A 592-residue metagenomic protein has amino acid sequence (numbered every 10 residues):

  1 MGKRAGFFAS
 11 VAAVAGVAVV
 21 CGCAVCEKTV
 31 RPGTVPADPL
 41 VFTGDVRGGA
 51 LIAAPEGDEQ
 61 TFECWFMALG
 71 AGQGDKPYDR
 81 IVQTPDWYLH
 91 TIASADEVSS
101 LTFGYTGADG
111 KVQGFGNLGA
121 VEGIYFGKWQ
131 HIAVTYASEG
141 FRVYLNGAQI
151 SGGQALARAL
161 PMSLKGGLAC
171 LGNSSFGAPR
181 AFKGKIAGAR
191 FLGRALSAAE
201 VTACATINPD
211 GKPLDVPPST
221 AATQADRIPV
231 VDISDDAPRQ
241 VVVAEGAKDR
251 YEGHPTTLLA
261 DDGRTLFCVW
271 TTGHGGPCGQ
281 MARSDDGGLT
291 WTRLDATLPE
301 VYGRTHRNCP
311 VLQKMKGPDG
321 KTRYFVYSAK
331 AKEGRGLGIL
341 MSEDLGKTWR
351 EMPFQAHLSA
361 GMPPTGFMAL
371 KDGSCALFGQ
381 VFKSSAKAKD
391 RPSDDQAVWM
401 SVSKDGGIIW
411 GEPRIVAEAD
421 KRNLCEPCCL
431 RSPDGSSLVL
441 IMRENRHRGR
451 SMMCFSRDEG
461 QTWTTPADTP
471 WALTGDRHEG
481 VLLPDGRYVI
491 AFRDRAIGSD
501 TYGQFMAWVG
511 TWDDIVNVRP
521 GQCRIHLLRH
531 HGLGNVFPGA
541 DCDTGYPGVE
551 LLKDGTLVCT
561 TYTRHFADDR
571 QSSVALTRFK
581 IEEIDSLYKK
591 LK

Functional and structural regions predicted by a protein language model:
M1-A12: Bacterial N-terminal signal peptides that target proteins for export
A5-G6, V19-A24, F62: Secreted/extracellular small peptides and ectodomain modules produced from precursors
F7, A68-A71, D249: Hydrophobic residues within membrane-embedded alpha helices
A9, A93, S99, I150 (+4 more regions): Intrinsically disordered, low-complexity segments enriched in Ser/Pro/Gly/Ala and basic residues
A13, C21, T206, G263 (+1 more regions): Juxtamembrane/membrane-water interface recognition
A13-P36, A222: Bacterial Sec-dependent signal peptides at the C-terminal "C-region" and cleavage site
E27-S219: Extracellular glycan-associated modules
S219-K592: Asp-box/BNR beta-propeller blade signature and adjacent active/binding-site loops in extracellular glycan-interacting
